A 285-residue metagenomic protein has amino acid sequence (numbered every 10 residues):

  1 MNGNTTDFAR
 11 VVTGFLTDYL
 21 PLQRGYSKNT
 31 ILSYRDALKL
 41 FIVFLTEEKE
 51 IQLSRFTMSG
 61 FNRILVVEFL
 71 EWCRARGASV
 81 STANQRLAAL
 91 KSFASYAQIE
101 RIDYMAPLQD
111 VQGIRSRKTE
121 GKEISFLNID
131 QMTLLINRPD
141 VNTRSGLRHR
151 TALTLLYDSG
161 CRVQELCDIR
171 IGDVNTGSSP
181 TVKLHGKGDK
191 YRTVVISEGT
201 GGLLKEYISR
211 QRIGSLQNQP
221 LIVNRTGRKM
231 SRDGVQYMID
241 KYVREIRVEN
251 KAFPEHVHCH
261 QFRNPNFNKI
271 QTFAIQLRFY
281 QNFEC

Functional and structural regions predicted by a protein language model:
M1-C285: Conserved catalytic core of the tyrosine transesterase superfamily
